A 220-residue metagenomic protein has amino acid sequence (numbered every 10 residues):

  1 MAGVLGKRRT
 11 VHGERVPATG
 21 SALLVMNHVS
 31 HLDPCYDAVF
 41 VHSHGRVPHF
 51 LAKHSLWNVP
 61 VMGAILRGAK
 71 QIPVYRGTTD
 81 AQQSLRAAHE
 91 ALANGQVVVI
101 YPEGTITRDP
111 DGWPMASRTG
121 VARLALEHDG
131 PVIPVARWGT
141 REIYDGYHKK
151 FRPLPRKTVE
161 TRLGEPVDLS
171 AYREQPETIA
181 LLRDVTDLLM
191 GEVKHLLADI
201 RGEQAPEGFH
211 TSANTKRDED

Functional and structural regions predicted by a protein language model:
M1-H28: Helix-to-loop junction immediately C-terminal to a conserved catalytic motif
A18-T78: Catalytic core of membrane glycerolipid acyltransferases/transacylases, capturing the structured, soluble-facing
S21-L23, V97-Y101, I133: Residue-level preference for the first positions of well-ordered beta-strands
F40, I65, E90, R123-E127: Hydrophobic/aromatic ligand-binding patch that stacks against planar heteroaromatic rings of cofactors or nucleotides
R86-A91, V159-H195, D199: A charged, well-structured terminal subsegment
A91-V121: Catalytic-site beta-strand/loop segments enriched in glycine and acidic/polar residues
D111-I179, S212: A cross-family acyltransferase "interaction/gating" segment
R201-D220: Short, highly charged C-terminal tails/helix-capping segments
